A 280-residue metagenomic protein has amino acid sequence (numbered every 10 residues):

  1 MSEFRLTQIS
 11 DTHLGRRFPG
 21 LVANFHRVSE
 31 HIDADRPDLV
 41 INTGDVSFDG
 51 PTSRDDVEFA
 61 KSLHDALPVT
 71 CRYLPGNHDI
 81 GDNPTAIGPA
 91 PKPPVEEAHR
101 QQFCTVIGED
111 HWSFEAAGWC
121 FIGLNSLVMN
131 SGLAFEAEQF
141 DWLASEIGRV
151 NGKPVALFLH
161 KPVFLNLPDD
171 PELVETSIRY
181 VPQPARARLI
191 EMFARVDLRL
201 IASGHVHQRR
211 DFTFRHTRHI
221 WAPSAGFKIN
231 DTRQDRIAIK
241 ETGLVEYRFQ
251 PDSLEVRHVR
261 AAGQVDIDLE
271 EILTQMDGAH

Functional and structural regions predicted by a protein language model:
M1, L200, V245-H280: A short C-terminal boundary segment appended to hydrolase-like catalytic domains
M1-F59, L63: N-terminal active-site segment of His-dependent metallophosphoesterases
L6-Q8, V40-N42, Y73-L74, L157 (+1 more regions): Residue-level marker for buried hydrophobic side chains located in beta-strands that build the well-ordered beta-sheet
T7-S10, W119-N125, F164-P171: Short, basic/glycine-rich phosphate-binding loops at helix/coil junctions that contact nucleotide phosphates
G15-R17, F48-T52, N77-T85, M129-G132 (+3 more regions): Active-site environment of divalent metal-dependent phosphoester hydrolases
P19, L133-F135, D231, G263-L273: A short, polar/proline- and glycine-enriched secondary-structure boundary/capping micro-motif
E30-L39, G132-I220, S253-E255, L273-H280: His/acidic metal-ligating clusters that form di-metal
T52-P154, V181-R195, R215, I220-F227 (+1 more regions): Extended active-site neighborhood of metal-dependent phosphoesterases/phosphodiesterases
